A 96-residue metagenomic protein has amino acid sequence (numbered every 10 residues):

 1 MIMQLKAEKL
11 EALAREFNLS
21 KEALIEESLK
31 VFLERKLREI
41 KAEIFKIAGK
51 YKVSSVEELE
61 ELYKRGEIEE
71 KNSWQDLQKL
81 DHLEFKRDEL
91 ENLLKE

Functional and structural regions predicted by a protein language model:
M1-L62, F85-E96: Small, basic N-terminal interaction modules of short regulatory proteins
K64-K79: Short, glycine/alanine-rich amphipathic alpha-helical segment that often forms an alpha-turn-alpha hairpin
